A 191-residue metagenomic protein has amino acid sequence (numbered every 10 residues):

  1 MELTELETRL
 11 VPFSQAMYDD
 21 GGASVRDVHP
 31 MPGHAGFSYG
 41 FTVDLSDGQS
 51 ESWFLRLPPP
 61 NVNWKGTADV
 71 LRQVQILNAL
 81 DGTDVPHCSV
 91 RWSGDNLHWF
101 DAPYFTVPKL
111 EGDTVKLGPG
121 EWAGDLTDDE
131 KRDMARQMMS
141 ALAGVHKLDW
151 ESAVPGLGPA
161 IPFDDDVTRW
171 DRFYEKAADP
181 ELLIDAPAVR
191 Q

Functional and structural regions predicted by a protein language model:
M1-V25: Juxta-kinase regulatory segment immediately upstream of eukaryotic protein kinase catalytic domains
H29-R190: ATP-binding pocket architecture of kinase catalytic cores
